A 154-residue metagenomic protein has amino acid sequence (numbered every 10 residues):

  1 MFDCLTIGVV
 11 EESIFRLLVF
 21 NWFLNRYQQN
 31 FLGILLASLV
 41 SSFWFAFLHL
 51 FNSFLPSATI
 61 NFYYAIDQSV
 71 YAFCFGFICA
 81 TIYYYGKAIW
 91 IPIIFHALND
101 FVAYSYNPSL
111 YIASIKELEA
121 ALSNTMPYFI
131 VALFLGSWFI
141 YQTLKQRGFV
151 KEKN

Functional and structural regions predicted by a protein language model:
M1-E152: Transmembrane helix-loop-helix hairpins at the membrane interface of multi-pass integral membrane proteins
